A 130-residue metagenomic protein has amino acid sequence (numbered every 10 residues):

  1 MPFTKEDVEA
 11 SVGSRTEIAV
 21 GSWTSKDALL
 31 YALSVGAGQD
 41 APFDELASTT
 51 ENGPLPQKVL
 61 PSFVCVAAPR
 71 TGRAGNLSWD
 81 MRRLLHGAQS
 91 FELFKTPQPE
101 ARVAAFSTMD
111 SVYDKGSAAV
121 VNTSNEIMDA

Functional and structural regions predicted by a protein language model:
M1-H86: Hot-dog-fold acyl-thioester-processing enzymes
M1-S11, L84-A130: HotDog/MaoC-like acyl-thioester-processing domains
